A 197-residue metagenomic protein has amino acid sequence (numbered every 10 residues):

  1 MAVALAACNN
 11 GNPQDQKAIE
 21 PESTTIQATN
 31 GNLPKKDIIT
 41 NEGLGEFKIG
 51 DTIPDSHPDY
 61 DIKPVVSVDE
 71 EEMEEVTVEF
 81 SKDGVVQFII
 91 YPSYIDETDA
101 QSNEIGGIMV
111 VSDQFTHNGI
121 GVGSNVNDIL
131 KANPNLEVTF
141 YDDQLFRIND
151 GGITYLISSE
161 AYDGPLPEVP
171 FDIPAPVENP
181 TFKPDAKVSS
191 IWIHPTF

Functional and structural regions predicted by a protein language model:
A4-A7: C-terminal motif of bacterial Sec signal peptides marking the signal peptidase cleavage site
N9-D142, G151, P174-F197: Short helix/turn-capping signatures at newly exposed starts of structured segments
T139-L166: Short aromatic loop motif centered on NTY/YTY
P165-I173: Charged C-terminal helix
